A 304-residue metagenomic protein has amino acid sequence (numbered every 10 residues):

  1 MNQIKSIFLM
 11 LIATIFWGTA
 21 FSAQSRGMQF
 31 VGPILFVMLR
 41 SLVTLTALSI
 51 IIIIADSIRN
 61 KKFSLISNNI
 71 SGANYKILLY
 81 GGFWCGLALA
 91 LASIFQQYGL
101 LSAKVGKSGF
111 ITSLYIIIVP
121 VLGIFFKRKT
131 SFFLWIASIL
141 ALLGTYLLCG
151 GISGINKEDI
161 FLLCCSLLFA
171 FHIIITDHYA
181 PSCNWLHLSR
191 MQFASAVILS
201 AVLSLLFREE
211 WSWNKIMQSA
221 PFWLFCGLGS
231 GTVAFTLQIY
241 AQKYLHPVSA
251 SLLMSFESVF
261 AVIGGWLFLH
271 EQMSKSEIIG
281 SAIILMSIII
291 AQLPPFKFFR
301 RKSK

Functional and structural regions predicted by a protein language model:
M1-M38, G86-L87, L91, F95-Y98 (+2 more regions): Glycine-/small-residue-enriched transmembrane alpha-helix faces in small-molecule transporters and effluxers
I15-G18, S22, S49, G86 (+9 more regions): Hydrophobic/small/kink-forming positions within alpha-helical transmembrane segments of polytopic membrane proteins
A20-F21, D56-T112, T145-L147, G227-L245: Specific transmembrane alpha-helical segments of multi-pass solute transporters/efflux pumps, especially DMT/EamA
S22-S25, T44-L48, V119-P120, I152-R208 (+1 more regions): Transmembrane alpha-helical segments that form core, pore/gating elements of small-molecule transporters/exporters
G27, F36, R40, G99 (+7 more regions): Hydrophobic/aromatic residues within transmembrane alpha-helices of multi-pass small-molecule transporters
V37-L39, S108-L114, T176-V197, G231-L267: Helix-helix packing/entry segments at the starts of transmembrane helices
L39-L42, T46, I50-D56, S219 (+1 more regions): C-terminal-most transmembrane helix of multi-pass membrane proteins
L48, T130-C149, L167-F169, S200 (+1 more regions): Hydrophobic transmembrane alpha-helices of multi-pass small-molecule transport proteins
